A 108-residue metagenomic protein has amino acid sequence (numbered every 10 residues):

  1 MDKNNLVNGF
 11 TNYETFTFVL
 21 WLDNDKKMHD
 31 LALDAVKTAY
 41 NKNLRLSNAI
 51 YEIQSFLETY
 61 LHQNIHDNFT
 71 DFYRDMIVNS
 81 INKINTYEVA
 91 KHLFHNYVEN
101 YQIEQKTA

Functional and structural regions predicted by a protein language model:
M1-A108: Acidic interaction surfaces
